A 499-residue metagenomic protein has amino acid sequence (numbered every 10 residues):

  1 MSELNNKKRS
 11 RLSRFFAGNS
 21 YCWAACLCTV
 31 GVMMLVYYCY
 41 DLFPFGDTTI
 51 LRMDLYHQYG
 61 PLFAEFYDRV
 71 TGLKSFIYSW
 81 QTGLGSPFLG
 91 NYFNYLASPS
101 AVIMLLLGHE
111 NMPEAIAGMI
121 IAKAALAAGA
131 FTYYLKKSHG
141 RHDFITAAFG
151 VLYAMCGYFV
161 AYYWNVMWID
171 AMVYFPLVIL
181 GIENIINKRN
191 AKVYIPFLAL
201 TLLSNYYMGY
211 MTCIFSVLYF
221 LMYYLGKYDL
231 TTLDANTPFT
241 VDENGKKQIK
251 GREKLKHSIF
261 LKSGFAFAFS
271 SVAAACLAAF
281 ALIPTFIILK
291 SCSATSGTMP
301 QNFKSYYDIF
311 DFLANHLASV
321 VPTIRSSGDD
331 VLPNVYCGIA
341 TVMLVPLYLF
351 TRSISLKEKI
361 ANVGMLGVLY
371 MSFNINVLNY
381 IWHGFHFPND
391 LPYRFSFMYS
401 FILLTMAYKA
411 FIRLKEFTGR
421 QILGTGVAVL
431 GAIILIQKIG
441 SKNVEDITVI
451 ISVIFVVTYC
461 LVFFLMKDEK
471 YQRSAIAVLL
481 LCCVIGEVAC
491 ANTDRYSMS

Functional and structural regions predicted by a protein language model:
M1-L42, Q248-F267, L465, S474-A475 (+1 more regions): Start-transfer (signal-anchor) and selected internal transmembrane alpha helices of multi-pass inner/ER membrane
G18-L55, P61, S270-I287, G367-Y370 (+1 more regions): Transmembrane signal-anchor helices characteristic of membrane glycosylation enzymes that use polyprenol
A24-V30, D234-F286, T295-N302, K359-L369 (+1 more regions): Hydrophobic alpha-helical membrane-interfacial segments at the cytosolic entry of transmembrane helices
M33, I121-S138, D143-K227, S263-S291 (+2 more regions): Membrane-embedded helix bundles of polyisoprenyl
Y38-H139, F144-P176, L200-Y207, N315-V331: Active-site lumenal/periplasmic loops and adjacent helix-entry segments of GT-C-fold, multi-pass membrane
M53, H57-D68, F93, P99 (+8 more regions): Periplasmic/ER-lumenal interhelical loops and adjacent helix-loop junctions in multi-pass membrane proteins
A127-L135, Y174-I186, I214-M222, G226 (+3 more regions): Transmembrane alpha-helical segments
R189, M208, V363-M371, V377 (+1 more regions): Contiguous transmembrane helix-bundle modules in multi-pass membrane proteins
